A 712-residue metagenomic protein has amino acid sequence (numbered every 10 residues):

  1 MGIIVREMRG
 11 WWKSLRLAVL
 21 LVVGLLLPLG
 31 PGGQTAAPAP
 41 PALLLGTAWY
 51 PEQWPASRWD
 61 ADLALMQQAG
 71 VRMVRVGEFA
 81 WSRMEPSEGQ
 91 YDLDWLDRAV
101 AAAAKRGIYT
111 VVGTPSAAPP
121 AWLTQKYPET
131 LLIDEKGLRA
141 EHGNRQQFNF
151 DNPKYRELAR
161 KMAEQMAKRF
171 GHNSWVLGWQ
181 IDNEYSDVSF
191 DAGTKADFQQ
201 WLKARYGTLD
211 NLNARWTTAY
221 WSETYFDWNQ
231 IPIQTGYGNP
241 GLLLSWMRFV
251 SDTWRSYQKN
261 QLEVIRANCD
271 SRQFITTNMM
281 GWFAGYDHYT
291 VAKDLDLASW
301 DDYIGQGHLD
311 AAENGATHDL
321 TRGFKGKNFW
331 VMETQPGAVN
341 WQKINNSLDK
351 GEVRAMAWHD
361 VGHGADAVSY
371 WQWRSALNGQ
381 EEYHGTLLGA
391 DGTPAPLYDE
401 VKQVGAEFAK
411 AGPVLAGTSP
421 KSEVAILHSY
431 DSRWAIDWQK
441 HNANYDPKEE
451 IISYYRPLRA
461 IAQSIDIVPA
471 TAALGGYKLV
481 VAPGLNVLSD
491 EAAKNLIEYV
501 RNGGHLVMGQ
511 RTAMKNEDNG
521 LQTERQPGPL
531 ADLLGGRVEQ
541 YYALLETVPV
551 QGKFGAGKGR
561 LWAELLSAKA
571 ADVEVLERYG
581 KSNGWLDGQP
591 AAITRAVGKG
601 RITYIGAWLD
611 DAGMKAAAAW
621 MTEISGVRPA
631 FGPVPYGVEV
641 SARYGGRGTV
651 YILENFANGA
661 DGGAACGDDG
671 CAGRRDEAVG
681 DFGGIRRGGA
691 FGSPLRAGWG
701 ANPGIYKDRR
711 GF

Functional and structural regions predicted by a protein language model:
I4-V19: Bacterial N-terminal signal peptides that target proteins for export
R16-P28: Bacterial N-terminal signal peptides
L45-P55, F79-D94, E141-R160, D182-S189 (+6 more regions): The substrate-binding groove and active-site-proximal loops of carbohydrate-active enzymes, especially glycoside
T47, M66, V74, A103 (+10 more regions): Conserved, mostly hydrophobic/aromatic
Q53-Q68, A159-Q165, M280-V291, D349-A357 (+1 more regions): Short, acidic/polar
D60-Q67, R72-A140, E164-A167, Q261-C269 (+1 more regions): Aromatic-lined substrate-binding rim segments of carbohydrate-active enzymes
K136-L297, D301-N314: Polysaccharide-binding and catalytic clefts of secreted carbohydrate-active enzymes
S271, G281, A292, Y303-F712: Carbohydrate-binding surfaces of carbohydrate-active enzymes
